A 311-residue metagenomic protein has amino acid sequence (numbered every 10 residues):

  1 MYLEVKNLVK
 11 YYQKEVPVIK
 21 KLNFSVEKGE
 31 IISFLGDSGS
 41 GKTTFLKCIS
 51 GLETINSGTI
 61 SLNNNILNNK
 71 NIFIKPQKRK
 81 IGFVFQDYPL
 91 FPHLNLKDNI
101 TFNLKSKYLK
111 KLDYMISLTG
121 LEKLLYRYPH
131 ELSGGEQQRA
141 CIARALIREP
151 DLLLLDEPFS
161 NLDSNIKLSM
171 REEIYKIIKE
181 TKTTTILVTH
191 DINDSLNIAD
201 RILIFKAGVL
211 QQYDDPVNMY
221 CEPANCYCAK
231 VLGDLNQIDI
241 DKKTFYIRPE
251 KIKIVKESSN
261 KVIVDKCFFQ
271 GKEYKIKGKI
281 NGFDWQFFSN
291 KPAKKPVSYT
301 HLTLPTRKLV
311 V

Functional and structural regions predicted by a protein language model:
I32-S33, F83: Short beta-strand immediately N-terminal to the Walker A/P-loop
L35-D37: The feature captures the beta-strand-to-loop junction immediately N-terminal to the Walker
S40, T300-T306: Conserved small/polar residues in nucleotide/adenosyl-binding loops
S50: Helix-to-loop junction immediately C-terminal to a conserved catalytic motif
G58-N69: Conserved ABC transporter NBD signature motif
L67-G82, M219: ABC ATPase NBD coupling module
K80-G82, Q86, N95-A224: ABC ATPase nucleotide-binding domains
